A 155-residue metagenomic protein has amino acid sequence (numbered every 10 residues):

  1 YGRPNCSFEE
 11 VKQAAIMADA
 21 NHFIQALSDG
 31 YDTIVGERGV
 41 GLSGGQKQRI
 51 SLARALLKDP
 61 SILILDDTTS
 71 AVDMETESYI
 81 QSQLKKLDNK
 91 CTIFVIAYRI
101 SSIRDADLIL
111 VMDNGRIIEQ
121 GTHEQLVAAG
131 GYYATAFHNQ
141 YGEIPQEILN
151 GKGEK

Functional and structural regions predicted by a protein language model:
Y1-E37, Q81, K90: ABC ATPase nucleotide-binding domain helical subdomain, centered on the C-loop/LSGGQ "ABC signature"
M17, I24-G30, S82, R104-K155: C-terminal portion of ABC ATPase nucleotide-binding domains
N21-I50, T68, V72-E75, E143-K155: ABC-fold ATPase nucleotide-binding domain signature/coupling loops
I50, A55-L57: Hydrophobic/aromatic position at a conserved helix-loop-beta junction within ABC-family ATPase nucleotide-binding
L57-S61, K90: A short, proline-enriched helix->beta-strand linker immediately N-terminal to the Walker B motif in ABC-type P-loop
L63-D66: Catalytic Walker B motif of ABC-type/P-loop ATPase nucleotide-binding domains
D73-Q83: Conserved D-loop/post-Walker B switch-helix segment of ABC ATPase nucleotide-binding domains
K86-A97, I103: Conserved catalytic loops of ABC-family nucleotide-binding domains
